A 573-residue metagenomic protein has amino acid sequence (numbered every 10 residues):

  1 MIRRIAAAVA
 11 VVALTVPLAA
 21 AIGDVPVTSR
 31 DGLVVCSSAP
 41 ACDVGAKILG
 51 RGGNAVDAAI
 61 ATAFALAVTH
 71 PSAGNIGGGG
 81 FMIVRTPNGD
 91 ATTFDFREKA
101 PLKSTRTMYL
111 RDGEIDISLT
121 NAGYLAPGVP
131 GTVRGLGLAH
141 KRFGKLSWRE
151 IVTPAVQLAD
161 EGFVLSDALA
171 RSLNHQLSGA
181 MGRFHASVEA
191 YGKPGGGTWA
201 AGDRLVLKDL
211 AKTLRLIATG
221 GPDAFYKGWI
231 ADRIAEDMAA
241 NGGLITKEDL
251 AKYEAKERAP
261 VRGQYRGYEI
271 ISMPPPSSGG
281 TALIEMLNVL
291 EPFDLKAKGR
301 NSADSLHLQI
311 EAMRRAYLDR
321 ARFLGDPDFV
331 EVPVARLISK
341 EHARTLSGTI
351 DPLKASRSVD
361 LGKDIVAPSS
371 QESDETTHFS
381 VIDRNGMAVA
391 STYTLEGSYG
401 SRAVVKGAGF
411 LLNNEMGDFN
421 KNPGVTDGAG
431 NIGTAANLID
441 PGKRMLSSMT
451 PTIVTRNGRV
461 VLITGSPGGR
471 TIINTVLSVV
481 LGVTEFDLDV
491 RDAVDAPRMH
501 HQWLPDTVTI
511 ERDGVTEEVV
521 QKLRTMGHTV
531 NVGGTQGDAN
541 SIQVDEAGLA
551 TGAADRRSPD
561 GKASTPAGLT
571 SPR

Functional and structural regions predicted by a protein language model:
A6-P17: Bacterial N-terminal signal peptides
A20-D43, K47, A55-G220, F225-K227 (+5 more regions): Noncatalytic scaffold domains of N-terminal-nucleophile
V56-T62, R149-D160, D232-E236, R300-Y317 (+1 more regions): Short, well-structured alpha-helical segments that form the helix of a local strand-helix-strand
V68-T93, L244-T246, M387-R456, F486 (+1 more regions): Active-site rim segments in enzyme catalytic domains, especially the processed small/beta chain of N-terminal
I245-R266, K340, R344-S370, L412-P451: Active-site Gly/Thr loop motif
P292-L395, V404-A408, E415, P423-G424 (+1 more regions): Internal maturation/activation junctions in enzymes
K443, V476, E485-G534: Extended C-terminal subregions enriched in glycine
